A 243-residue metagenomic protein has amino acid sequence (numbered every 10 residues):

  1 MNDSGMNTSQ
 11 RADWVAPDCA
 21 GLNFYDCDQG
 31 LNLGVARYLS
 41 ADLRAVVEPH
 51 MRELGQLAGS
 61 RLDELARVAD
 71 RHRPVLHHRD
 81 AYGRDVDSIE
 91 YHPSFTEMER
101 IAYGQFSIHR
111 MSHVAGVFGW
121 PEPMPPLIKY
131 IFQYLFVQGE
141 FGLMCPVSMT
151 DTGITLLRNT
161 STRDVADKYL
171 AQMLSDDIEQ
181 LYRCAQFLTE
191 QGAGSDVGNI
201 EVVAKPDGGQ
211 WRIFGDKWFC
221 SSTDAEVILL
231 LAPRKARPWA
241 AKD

Functional and structural regions predicted by a protein language model:
M1-E122: Extended, charge-enriched "interface" segments that sit outside catalytic cores
H50, A58-R61, S94, M149 (+4 more regions): General structural feature for long, well-ordered alpha-helical segments within catalytic domains of soluble enzymes
D87-Q180, S221-T223: Internal helix-loop-helix
Y130-Q133, R183-A185, N199-V202, A225-I228: Short glycine-rich loop/turn motifs
G153, Q186, I213-G215: Buried hydrophobic positions in well-ordered alpha/beta secondary-structure cores of metabolic enzymes
T155, N159, G192, F219 (+1 more regions): Short loop/turn segments at secondary-structure transitions that flank enzyme active sites
S161-G209: Internal maturation/activation junctions in enzymes
Q210, F214-D243: A short core secondary-structure module
